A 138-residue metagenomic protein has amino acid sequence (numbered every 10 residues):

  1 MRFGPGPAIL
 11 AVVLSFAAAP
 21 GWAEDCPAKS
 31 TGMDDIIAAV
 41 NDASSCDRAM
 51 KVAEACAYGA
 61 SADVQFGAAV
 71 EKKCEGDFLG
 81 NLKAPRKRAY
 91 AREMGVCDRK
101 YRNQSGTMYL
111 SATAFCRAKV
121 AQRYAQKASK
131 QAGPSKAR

Functional and structural regions predicted by a protein language model:
M1-I9: Bacterial N-terminal signal peptides that target proteins for export
G4, W22-A23: Small/flexible residues
I9-F16: Hydrophobic helical h-region of N-terminal Sec-dependent signal peptides in bacterial secretory/periplasmic proteins
A18-P20: N-terminal signal peptide c-region/cleavage motif recognized by signal peptidases
E24-R138: Post-signal/leader-peptide non-cytosolic segments of secretory proteins
